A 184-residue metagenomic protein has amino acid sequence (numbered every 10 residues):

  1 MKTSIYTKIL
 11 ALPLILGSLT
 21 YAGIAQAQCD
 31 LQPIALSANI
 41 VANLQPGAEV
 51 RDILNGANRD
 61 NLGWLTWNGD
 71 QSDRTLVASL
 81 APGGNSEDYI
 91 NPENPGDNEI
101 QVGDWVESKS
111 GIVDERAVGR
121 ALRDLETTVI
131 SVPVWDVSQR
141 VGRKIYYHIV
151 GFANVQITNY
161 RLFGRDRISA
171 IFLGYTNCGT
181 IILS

Functional and structural regions predicted by a protein language model:
K2-A11: Bacterial N-terminal signal peptides that target proteins for export
L10, L16-L19: N-terminal secretory/membrane targeting signals
L14-I15, A25: Cleavable N-terminal signal peptides
Q26-S184: N-linked glycosylation sequons
